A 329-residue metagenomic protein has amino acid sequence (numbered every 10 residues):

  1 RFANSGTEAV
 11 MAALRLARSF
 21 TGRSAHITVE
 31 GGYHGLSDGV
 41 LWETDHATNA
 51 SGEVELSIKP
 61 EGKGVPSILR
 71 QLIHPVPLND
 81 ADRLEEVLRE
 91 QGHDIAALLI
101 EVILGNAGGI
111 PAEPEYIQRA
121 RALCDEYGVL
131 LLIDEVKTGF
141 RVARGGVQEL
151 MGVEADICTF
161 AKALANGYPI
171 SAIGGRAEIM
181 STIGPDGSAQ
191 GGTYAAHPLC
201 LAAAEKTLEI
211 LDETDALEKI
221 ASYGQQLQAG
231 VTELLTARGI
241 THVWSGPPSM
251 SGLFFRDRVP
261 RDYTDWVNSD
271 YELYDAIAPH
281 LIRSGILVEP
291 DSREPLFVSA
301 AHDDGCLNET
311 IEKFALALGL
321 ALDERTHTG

Functional and structural regions predicted by a protein language model:
R1-G329: Conserved N-terminal phosphate-binding loop of PLP-dependent enzymes in the Aspartate aminotransferase
